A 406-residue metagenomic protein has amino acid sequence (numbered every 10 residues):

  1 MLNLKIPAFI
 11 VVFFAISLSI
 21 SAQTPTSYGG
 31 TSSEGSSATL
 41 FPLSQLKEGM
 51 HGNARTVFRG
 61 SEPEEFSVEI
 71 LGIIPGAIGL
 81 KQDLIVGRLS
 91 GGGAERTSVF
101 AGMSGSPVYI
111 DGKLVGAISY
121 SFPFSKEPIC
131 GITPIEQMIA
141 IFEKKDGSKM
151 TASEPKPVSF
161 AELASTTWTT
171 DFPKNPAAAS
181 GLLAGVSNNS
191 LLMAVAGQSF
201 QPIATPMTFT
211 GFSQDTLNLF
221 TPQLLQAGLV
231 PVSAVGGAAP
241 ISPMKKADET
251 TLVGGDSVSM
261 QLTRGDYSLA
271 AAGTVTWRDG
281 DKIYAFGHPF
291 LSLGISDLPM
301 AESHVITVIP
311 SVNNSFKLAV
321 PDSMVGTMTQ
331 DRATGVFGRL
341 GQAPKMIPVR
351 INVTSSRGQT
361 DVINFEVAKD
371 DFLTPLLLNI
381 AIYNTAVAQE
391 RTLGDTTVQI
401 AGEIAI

Functional and structural regions predicted by a protein language model:
M1-A8, A22-Q23: Positively charged n-region of N-terminal signal peptides that target proteins for export
A8-S19: Bacterial N-terminal signal peptides
I20-I406: Terminal presequence/propeptide segments associated with secretion/organelle targeting and zymogen/polyprotein
